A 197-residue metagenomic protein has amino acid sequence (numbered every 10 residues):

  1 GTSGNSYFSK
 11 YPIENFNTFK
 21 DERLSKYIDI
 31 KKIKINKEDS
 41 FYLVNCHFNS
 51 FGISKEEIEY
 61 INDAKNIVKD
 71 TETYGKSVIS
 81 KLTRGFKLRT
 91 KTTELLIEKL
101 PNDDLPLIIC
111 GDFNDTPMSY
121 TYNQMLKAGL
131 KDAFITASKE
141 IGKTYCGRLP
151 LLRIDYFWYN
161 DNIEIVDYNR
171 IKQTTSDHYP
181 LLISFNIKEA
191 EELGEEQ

Functional and structural regions predicted by a protein language model:
G1-Y60, N169-Q173: Structured beta-strand-rich core segments of catalytic domains in phosphoester-bond hydrolases
G1-Y7, I67-E72, P117-Y120, G142-G147: A broad, low-specificity signal for short, low-complexity segments enriched in glycine/proline and polar/charged
K32, E98-L107, F113-Q197: Metal-dependent phosphoester-hydrolase catalytic domains
V44, G85-I109: His/acidic metal-ligating clusters that form di-metal
F48, D112-F113: Active-site metal-binding loops of divalent metal-dependent hydrolases
I58-L82: A solvent-exposed, charged loop/short amphipathic helix patch at secondary-structure junctions
K81, G85-L88, C146: Pocket-edge positions in alpha/beta enzyme catalytic cores
